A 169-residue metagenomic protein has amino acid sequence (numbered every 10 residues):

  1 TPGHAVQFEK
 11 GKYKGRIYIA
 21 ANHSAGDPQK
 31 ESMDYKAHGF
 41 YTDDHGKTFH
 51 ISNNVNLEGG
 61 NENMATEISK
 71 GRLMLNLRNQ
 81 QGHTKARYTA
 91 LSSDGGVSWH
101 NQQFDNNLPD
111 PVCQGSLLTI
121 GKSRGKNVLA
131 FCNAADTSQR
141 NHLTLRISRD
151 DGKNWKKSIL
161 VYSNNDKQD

Functional and structural regions predicted by a protein language model:
T1-D169: Asp-box/BNR beta-propeller blade signature and adjacent active/binding-site loops in extracellular glycan-interacting
